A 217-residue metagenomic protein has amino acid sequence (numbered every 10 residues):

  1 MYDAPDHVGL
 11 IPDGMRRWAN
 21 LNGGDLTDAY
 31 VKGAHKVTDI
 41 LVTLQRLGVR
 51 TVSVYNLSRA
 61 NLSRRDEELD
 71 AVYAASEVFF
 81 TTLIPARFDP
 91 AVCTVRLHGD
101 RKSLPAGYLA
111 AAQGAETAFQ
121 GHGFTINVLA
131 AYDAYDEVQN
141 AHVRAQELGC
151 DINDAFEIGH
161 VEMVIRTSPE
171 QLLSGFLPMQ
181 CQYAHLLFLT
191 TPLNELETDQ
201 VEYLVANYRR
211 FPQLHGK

Functional and structural regions predicted by a protein language model:
M1-K217: Flexible, compositionally biased loop and terminal segments
